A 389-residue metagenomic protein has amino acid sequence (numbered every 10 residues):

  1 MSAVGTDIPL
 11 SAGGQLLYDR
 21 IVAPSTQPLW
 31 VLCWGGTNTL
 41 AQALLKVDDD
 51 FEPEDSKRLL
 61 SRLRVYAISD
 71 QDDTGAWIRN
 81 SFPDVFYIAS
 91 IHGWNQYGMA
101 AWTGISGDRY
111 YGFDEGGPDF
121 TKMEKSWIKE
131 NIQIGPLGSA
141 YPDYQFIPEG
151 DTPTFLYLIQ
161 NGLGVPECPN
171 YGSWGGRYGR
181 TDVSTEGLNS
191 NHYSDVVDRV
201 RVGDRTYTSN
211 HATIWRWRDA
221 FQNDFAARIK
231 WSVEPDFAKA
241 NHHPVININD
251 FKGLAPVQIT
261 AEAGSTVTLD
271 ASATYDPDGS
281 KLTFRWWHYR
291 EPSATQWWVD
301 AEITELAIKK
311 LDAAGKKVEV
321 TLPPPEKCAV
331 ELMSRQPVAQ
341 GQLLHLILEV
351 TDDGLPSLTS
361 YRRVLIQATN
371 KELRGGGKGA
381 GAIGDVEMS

Functional and structural regions predicted by a protein language model:
M1-A314, P325-K327, Q336, G376-G381: N-terminal acidic, glycine/proline-rich low-complexity segments
K281, S357-Y361: A structural signal for beta-strand boundary/capping segments at domain termini and interdomain linkers
K316-V320: Short strand-edge motifs at loop-to-beta-strand transitions and within beta-strands of extracellular beta-rich domains
T321-Q340, D353: Short, surface-exposed loop/turn segments at beta-strand-coil junctions that are enriched for proline with nearby
Q340-L346: Exposed beta-strand face motif in extracellular beta-rich ectodomains
V350-S357: Short, solvent-exposed loop/turn segments at the edges of extracellular beta-sandwich modules
Q367-G375: Extracellular interdomain linker/stem segments of modular secreted and single-pass surface proteins
E387-S389: Long, low-complexity intrinsically disordered regions of secretory-pathway proteins
